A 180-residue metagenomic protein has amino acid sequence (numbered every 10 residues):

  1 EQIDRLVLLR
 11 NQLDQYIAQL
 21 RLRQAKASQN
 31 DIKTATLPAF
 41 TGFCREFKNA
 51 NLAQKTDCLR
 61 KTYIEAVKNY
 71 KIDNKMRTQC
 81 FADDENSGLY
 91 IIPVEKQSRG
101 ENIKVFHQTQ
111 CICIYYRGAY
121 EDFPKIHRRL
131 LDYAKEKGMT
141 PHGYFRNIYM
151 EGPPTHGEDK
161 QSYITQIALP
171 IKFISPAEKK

Functional and structural regions predicted by a protein language model:
D4-K180: A solvent-exposed interaction/effector surface
